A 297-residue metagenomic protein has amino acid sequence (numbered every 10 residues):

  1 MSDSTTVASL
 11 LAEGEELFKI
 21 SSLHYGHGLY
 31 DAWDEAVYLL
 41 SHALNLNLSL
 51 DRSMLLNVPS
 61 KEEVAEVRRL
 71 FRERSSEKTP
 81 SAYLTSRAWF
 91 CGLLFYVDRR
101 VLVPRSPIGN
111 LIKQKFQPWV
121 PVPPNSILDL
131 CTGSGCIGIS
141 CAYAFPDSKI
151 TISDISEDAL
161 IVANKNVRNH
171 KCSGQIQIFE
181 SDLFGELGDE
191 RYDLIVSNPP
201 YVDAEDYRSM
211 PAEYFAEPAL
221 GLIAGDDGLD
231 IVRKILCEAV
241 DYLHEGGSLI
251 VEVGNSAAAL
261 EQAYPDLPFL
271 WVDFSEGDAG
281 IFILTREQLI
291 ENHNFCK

Functional and structural regions predicted by a protein language model:
S2-C91: N-terminal auxiliary segments of SAM/dcSAM-dependent transferases
L11, A36, V67-R68, S134 (+3 more regions): A general structural signal for well-ordered alpha-helical segments in protein cores
S21-Y25, K115-V122, K171, L243: Alpha-helix termini
A32, V101, G228: Short, conserved glycine- and acidic-residue-centered signature motifs in active-site or ligand-binding loops
N45-L46, V101-L102, Y201: Active-site/binding-pocket entry motifs
M54-D147, E157-V162: SAM-dependent Rossmann-like transferase core, predominantly class I methyltransferases with a strong bias toward
L111-Q114, D147-K149, S153-K297: S-adenosylmethionine
